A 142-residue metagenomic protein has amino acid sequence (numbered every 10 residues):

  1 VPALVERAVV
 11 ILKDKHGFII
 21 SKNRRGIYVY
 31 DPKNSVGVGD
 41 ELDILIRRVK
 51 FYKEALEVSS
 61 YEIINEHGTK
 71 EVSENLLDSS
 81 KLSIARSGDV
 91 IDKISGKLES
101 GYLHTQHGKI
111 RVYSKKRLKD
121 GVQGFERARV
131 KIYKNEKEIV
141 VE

Functional and structural regions predicted by a protein language model:
V1-E142: OB-fold single-stranded nucleic acid-binding module
